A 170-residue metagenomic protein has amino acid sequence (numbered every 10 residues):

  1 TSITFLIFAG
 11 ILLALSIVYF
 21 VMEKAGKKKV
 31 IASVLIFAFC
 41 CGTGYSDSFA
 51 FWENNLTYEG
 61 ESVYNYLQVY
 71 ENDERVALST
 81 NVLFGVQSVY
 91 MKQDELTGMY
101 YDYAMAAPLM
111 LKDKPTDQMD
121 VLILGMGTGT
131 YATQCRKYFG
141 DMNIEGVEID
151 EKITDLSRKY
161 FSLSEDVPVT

Functional and structural regions predicted by a protein language model:
T1-M22: Membrane-embedded alpha-helical segments of integral membrane proteins
I7-G10, N143, T170: Ser/Thr- (and often Asn-) enriched beta-sheet segments in non-cytosolic proteins
M22, A32-E145, D150-L163: Class I S-adenosylmethionine
A25-G26: Membrane-entry signal-anchor segments at the cytosolic-membrane interface, especially the N-terminal signal anchor
L163-T170: Conserved SAM-binding strand-loop segment of SAM-dependent methyltransferases
